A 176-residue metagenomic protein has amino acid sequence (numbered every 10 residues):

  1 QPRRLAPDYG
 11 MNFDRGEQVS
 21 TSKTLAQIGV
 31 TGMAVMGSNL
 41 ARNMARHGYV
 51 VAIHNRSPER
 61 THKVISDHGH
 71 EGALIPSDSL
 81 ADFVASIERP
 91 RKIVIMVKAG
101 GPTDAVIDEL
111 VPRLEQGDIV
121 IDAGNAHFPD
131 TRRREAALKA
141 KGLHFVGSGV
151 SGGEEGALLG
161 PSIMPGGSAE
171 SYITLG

Functional and structural regions predicted by a protein language model:
G10-R91, R113, G117, E154-A157: NAD(P)+-binding Rossmann beta1-loop-alpha1 motif at the extreme N-terminus of oxidoreductases
I28, T103-I107, D122, H127-G176: Rossmann-fold dinucleotide-binding core
T31, H54, S77, M96 (+2 more regions): Structural motif
P58, L80, G100, F128-R132: The beta1-alpha1 cofactor-binding region of Rossmann-like NAD(H)/NADP(H)-dependent oxidoreductases
E88, K98-A99, S168: Helix-capping/helix-break motifs at membrane-protein junctions, especially on the cytosolic side just before or after
V94-E109: Glycine/threonine-rich flexible loop motifs
